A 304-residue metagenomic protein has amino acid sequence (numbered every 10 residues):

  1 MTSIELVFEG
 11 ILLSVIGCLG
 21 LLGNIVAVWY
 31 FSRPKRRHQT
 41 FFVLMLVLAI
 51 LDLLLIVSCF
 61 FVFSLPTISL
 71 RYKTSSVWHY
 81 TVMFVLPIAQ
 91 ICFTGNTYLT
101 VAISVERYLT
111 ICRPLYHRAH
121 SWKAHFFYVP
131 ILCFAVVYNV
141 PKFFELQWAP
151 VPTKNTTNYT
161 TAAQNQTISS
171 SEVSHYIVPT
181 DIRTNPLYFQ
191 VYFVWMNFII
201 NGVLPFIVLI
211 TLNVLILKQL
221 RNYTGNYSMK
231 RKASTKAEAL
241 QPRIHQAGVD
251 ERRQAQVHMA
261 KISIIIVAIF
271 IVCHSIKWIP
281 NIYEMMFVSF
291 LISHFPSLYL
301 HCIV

Functional and structural regions predicted by a protein language model:
M1-V26, T67, P150, K154-S169: Extracellular N-terminal segment of 7TM GPCRs
T2-S14, F41-S104, T110-H117: Extracellular TM2-ECL1-early TM3 structural module of rhodopsin-like
G10-G17, Y30, L54-K73, A89 (+3 more regions): Helix-to-loop junction signature of class
V15-C18, V47-I50, I88, P130-C133 (+3 more regions): Hydrophobic residues within alpha-helical transmembrane segments of multi-pass solute transporters/permease subunits
L44-M45, I50-L51, Y159-L187, K218-K277: Intracellular effector-coupling site of seven-transmembrane GPCRs, centered on the ICL3-to-TM6 transition
S69-C92, A124, F134-V203: Loop architecture of class A 7-transmembrane GPCRs
L99-I111, K142-T153, M196-K236, A260-M285: Class A (rhodopsin-like) GPCR signature focused on the TM5-ICL3 interface and adjacent 7TM helical core
R113-V136: The cytoplasmic-loop to transmembrane-helix boundary for the fourth helix
